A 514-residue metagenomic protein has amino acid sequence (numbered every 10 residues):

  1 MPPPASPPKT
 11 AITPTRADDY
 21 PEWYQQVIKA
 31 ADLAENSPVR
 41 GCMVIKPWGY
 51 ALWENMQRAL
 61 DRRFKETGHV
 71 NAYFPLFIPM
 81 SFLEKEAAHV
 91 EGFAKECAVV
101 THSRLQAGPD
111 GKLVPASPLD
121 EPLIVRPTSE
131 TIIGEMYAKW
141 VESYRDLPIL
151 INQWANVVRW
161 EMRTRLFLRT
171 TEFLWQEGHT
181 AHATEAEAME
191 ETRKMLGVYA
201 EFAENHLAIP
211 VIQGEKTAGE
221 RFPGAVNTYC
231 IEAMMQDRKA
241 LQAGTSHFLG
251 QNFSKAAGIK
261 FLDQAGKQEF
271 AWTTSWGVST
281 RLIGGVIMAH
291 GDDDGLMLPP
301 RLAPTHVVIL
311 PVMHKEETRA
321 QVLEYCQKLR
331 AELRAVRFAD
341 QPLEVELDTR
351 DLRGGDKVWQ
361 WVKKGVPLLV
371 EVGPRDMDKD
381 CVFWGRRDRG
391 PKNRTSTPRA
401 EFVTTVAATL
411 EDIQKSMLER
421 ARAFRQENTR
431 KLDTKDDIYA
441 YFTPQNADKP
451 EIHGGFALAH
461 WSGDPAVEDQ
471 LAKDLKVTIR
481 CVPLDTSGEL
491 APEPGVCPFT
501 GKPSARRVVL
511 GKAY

Functional and structural regions predicted by a protein language model:
M1-Y514: NTP/phosphate- and nucleic-acid-binding module
